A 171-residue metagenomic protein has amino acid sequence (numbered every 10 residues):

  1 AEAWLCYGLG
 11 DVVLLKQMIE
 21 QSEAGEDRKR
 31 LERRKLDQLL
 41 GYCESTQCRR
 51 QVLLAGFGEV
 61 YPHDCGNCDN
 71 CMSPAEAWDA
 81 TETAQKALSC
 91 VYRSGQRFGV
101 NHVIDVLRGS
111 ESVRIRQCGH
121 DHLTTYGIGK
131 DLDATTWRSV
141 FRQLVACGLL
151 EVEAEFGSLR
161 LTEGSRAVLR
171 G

Functional and structural regions predicted by a protein language model:
A1-T135, V140, E163-G171: C-terminal helicase lobe
L53, R142-E155: A short, conserved structural fragment
L149-V152, F156-R170: Phospho-regulated, low-complexity intrinsically disordered regions of nuclear gene-regulatory and chromatin-associated
